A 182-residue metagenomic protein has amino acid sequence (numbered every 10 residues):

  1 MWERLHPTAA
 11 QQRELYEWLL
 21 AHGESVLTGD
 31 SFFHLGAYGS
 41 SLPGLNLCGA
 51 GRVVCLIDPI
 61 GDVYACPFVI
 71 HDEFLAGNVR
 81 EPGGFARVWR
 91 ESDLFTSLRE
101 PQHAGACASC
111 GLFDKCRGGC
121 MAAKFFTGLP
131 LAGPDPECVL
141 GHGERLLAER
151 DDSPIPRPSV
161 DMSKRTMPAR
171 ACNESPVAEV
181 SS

Functional and structural regions predicted by a protein language model:
M1-P59, V63, F68-G77: Radical SAM enzyme [4Fe-4S]-AdoMet core and its adjacent flexible, acidic and glycine-rich loops/tails across
F68-S182: Flexible mid-to-C-terminal extensions adjoining Fe-S/redox cofactors in radical SAM and related proteins
